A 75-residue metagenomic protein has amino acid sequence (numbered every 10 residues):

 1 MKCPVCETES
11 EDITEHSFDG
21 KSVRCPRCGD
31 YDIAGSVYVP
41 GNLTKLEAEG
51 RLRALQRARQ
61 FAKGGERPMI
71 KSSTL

Functional and structural regions predicted by a protein language model:
M1-P4, A48: A short linear-motif detector with a strong N-terminal bias
C3-C6, C25: Short cysteine-rich clusters marking metal-coordination/redox-active sites
I13-S17, G35-V37: Short Cys/His-rich "knuckle" micro-motifs
E15, S22, T44-E47: Short Asp/Glu-rich motifs
D19-Y31: Cysteine-rich micro-motifs
V37-L75: Short, intrinsically disordered terminal segments enriched in charged and Pro/Gly residues
